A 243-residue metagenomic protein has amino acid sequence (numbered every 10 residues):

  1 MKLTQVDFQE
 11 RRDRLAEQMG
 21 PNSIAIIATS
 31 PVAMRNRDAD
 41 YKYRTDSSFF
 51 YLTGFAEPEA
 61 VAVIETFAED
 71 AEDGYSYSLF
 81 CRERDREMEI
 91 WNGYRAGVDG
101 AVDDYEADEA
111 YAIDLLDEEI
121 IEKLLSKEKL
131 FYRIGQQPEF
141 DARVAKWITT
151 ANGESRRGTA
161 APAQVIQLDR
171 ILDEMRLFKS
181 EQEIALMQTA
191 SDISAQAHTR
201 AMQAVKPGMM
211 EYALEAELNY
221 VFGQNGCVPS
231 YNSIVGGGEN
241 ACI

Functional and structural regions predicted by a protein language model:
M1-Q196: A composition/biophysics-driven feature that prefers long, compositionally simple stretches
K2, T199-M209: C-terminal helix-coil-helix/basic helical segment that borders enzyme active sites and/or dimer interfaces and provides
R37-Y43, T149-S155, I166-I171, F178 (+1 more regions): Short catalytic-site patches enriched in acidic/histidine residues that coordinate or position cofactors/metals
A195, T199-M202, N219: Structural signal for well-ordered, non-membrane alpha-helices
